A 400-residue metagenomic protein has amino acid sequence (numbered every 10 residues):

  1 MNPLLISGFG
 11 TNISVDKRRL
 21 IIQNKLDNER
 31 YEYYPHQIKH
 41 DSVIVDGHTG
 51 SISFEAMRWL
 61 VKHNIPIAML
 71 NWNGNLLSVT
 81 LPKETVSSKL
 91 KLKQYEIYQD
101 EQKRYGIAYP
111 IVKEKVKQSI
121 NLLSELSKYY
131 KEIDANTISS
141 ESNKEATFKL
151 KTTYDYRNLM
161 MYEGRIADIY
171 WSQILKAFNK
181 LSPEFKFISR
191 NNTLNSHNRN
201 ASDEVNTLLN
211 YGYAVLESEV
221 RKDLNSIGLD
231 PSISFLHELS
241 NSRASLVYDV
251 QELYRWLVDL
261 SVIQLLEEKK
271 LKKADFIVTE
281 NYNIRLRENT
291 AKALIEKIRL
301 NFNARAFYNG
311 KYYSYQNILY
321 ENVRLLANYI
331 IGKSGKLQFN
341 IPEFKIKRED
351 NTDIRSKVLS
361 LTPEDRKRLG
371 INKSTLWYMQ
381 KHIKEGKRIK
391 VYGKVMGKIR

Functional and structural regions predicted by a protein language model:
M1-R18, Q23-K25, K62, L77 (+2 more regions): Active-site helix-to-loop segments that bind/position phosphate- or nucleotide-bearing substrates and donors across
P35-S51: Extracellular/luminal Protease-associated
V43-D46, I65-N71: Short hydrophobic alpha-helical runs that function as membrane-insertion/retention elements
I346-E364: Short, amphipathic alpha-helical "recognition" segments used to contact nucleic acids or chromatin
M379-Q380: Residues in the recognition helix of alpha-helical DNA-binding motifs
K384-R400: Short Lys/Arg-enriched helix C-cap and helix-to-coil transition segments that create basic nucleic-acid-contact patches
